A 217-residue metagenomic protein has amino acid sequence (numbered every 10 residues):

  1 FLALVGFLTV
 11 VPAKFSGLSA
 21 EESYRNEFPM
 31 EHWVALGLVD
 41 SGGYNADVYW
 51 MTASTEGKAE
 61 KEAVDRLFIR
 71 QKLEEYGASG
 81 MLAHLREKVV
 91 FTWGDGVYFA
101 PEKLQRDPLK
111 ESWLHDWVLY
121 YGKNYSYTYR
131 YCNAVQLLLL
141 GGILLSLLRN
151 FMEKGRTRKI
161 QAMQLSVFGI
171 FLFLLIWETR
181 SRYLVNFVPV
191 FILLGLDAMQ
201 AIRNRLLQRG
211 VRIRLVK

Functional and structural regions predicted by a protein language model:
F1-K14: Hydrophobic alpha-helical membrane-interfacial segments at the cytosolic entry of transmembrane helices
F1-L4, R158-G169, V188: Alpha-helical transmembrane segments of integral membrane proteins
K14-E111: Membrane-proximal stem/loop segments at transmembrane-domain junctions that anchor or position
E87-M163, V167: Membrane-interface anchor segments at the N-terminal boundary of transmembrane helices in multi-pass membrane enzymes
A134, R180-Q200: Hydrophobic/aromatic-rich transmembrane helices and adjacent perimembrane loops
L148-K159, G195-K217: Membrane-interface junctions at the ends of membrane-embedded or membrane-associated helices
S166-S181: Transmembrane-helix signature of polytopic, lipid-linked glycan biosynthesis machinery
